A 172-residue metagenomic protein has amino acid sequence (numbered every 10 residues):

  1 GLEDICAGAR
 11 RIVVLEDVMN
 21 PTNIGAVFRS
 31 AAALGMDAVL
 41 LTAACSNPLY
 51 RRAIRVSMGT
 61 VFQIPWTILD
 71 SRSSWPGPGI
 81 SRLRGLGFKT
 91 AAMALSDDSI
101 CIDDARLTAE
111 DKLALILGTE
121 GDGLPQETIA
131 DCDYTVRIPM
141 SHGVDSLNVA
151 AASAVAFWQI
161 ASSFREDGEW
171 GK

Functional and structural regions predicted by a protein language model:
G1-D98: RNA substrate-binding interface of SAM-dependent RNA methyltransferases
S30-L34, P48-F62, Q126-K172: Structured adenosyl-cofactor binding patch, chiefly the S-adenosyl-L-methionine
W75-P78, I102, S146-A150: Short, charged, surface-exposed secondary-structure boundary motifs
A91-V144: Active-site/ligand-binding-proximal alpha/beta "capping" segment
